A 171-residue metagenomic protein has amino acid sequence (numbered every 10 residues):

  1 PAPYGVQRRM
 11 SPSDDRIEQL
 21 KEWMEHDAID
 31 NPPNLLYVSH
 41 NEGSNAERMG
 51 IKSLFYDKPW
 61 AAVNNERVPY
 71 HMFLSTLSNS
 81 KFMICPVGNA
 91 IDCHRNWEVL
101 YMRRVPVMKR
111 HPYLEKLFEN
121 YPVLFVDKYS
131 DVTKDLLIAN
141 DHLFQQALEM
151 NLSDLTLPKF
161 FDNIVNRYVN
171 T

Functional and structural regions predicted by a protein language model:
P1-W97, Y101-L124, D135-L136, D141-T171: Nucleotide-sugar donor-binding catalytic core of glycosyltransferases
D127-S130: Short helix-start
